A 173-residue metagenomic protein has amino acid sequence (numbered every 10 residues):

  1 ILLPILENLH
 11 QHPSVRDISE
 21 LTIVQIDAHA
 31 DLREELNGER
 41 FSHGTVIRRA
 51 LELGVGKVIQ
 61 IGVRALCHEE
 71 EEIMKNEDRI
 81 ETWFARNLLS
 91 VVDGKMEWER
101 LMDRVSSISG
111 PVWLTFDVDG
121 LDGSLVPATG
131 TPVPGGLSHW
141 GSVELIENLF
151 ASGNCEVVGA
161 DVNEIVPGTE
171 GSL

Functional and structural regions predicted by a protein language model:
I1-L173: Conserved alpha-helical scaffold segments that buttress catalytic/binding sites
